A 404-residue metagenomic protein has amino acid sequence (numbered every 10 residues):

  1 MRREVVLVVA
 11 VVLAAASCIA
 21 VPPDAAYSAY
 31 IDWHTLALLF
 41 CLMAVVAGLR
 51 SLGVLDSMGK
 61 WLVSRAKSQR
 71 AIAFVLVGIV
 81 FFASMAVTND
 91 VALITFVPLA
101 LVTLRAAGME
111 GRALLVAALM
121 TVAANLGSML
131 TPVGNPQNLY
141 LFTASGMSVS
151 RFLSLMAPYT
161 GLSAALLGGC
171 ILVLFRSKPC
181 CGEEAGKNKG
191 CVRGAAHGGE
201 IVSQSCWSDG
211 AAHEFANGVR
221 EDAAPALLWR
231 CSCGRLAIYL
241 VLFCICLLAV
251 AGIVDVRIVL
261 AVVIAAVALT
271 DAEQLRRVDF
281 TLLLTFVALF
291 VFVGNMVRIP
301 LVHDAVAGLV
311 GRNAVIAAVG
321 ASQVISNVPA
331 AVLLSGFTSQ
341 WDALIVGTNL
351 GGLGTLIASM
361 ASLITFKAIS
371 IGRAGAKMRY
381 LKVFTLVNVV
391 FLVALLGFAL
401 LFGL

Functional and structural regions predicted by a protein language model:
M1-A26, L36-G53, R176, I245-E273 (+3 more regions): Structural signal for alpha-helical transmembrane segments and their membrane-water exit/capping regions in multi-pass
M1-R3, A25-T35, V149-Y159, W229-C231 (+3 more regions): Interfacial loop-to-helix junctions that mark the boundaries of transmembrane helices in multi-pass membrane
M1-V9, S68-Q69, W229-I238: N-terminal membrane topogenic signal
Y30, L52, D56-G59, V241-S339: Transmembrane helical segments that form the transport core of multi-pass membrane transport proteins
W33-T35, S64-V77, A106-A117, R235-A237 (+2 more regions): Membrane-interfacial loop-to-helix junctions in multi-pass transporters
R70-V75, A106-L119, S148-A157, Q340-L353 (+1 more regions): Membrane-interface alpha-helices at helix entry/exit sites of multi-pass transporters
F82-M129, Y140, V332-V346, G403: Hydrophobic transmembrane alpha-helices that form the pore/transport pathway of multi-pass ion and small-solute
A118, S150-V192, S203, A216-L227 (+1 more regions): Juxtamembrane and boundary regions of transmembrane helices in multi-pass small-molecule transporters and channels
